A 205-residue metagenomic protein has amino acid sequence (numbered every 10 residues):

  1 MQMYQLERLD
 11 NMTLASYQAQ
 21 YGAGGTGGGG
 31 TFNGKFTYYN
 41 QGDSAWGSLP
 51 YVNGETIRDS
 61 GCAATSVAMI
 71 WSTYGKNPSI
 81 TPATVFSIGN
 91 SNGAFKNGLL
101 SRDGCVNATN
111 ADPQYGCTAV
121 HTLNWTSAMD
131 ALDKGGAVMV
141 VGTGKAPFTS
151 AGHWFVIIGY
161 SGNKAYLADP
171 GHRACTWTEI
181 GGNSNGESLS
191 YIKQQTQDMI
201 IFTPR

Functional and structural regions predicted by a protein language model:
M1-K96, C175: Active-site-adjacent structural segments surrounding the nucleophilic cysteine of cysteine proteases and isopeptidases
Y4-G22, Y160-R205: Noncatalytic regulatory segments and standalone regulatory/sensor domains
G25-T26, R102-C105, N124-M129, N185-S190: Intrinsically disordered, low-complexity boundary segments flanking structured domains
G30, N107-Q114, S190-Q194: Short, conserved catalytic or adaptor-binding loops enriched in Gly and charged residues
T31-F32, D133, S150, Q194-Q195: A generic structural signal for short, non-catalytic loop/turn and secondary-structure boundary residues
G61, T65-M69, T84, G104-N107 (+3 more regions): Extracytoplasmic/secreted proteins, especially bacterial periplasmic and envelope-associated proteins
N77-S127: Catalytic cysteine-centered active-site loop
T118-H172, T176, P204: Active-site-adjacent substructure of cysteine-protease-like catalytic cores
